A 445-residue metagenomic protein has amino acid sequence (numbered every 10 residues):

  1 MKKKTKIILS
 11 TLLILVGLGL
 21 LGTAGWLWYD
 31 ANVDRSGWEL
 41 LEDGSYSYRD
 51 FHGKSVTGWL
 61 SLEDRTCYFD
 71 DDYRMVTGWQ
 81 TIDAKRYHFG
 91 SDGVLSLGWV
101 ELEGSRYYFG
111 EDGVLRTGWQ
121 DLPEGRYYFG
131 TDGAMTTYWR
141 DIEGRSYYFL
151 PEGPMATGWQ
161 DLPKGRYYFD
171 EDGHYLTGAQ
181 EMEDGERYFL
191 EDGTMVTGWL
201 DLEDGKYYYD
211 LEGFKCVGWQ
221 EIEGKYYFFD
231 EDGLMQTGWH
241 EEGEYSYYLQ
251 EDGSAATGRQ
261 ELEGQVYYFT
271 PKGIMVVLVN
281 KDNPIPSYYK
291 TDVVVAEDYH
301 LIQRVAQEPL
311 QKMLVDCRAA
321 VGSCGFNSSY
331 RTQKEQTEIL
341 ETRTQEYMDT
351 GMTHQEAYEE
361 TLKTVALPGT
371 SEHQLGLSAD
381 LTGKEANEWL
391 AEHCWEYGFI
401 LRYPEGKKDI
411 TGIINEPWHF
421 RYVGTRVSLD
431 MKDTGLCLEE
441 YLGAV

Functional and structural regions predicted by a protein language model:
K2-M275, E308, E392: Extracellular adhesion/carbohydrate-binding repeat motifs centered on closely spaced tryptophans
S10, N32, E263-Q265, T270-V445: Extracytoplasmic cell-surface/polysaccharide-interacting catalytic and binding patches
